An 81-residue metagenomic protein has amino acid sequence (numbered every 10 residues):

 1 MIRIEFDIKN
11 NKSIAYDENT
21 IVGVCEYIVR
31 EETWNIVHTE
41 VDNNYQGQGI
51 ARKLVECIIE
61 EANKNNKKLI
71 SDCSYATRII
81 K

Functional and structural regions predicted by a protein language model:
M1-F6: Conserved N-terminal entry element of GNAT/NAT acetyltransferase domains
D7-K9, R30: Structural motif
N11-V22: Conserved beta-hairpin
T20-I28, N35: Conserved beta-strand in the GNAT
T33-N43: Conserved acetyl-CoA binding element of GNAT-fold acetyltransferases
Y45, G49-L54: Conserved acetyl-CoA pyrophosphate-binding loop and the N-cap/start of the following alpha-helix in GNAT-like
K53-K68: Conserved acyl-CoA
L69, S74-K81: Conserved active-site alpha-helix within GNAT-family acetyltransferase domains
